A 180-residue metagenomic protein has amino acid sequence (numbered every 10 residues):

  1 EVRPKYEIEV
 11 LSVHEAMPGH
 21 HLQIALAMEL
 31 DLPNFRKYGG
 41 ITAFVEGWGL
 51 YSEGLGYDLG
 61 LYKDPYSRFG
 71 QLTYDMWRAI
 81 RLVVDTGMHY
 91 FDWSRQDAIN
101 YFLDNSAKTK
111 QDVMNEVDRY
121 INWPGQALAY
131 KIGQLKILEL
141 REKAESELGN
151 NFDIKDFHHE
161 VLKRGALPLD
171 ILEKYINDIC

Functional and structural regions predicted by a protein language model:
E1-C180: N-terminal maturation segment of proteins
